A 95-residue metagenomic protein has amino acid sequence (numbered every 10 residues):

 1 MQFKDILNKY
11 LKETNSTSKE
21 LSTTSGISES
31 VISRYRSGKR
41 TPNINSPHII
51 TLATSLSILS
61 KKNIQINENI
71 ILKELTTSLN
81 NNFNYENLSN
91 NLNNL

Functional and structural regions predicted by a protein language model:
M1, N43-S46: Non-catalytic, surface-exposed connector residues within folded enzymatic/regulatory domains
M1-E20, T24, I50-A53: A short, Lys/Arg-rich alpha-helix, primarily the initiator
M1-I6, T14, E29, Y85-L92: Basic, amphipathic alpha-helix used for nucleic-acid engagement in HTH/winged-helix/SANT-Myb modules and analogous
N8, S18, S37, I66-N69: Extended interaction regions within the primary functional domain
L11, R36-R40, S60: Short amphipathic alpha-helical interaction patches enriched in hydrophobic/aromatic residues with interspersed Lys/Arg
G26-I44, K73: Recognition helix of helix-turn-helix/homeodomain-like DNA-binding domains that insert into the DNA major groove
N45-I64: DNA major-groove recognition helix of helix-turn-helix/homeodomain DNA-binding modules
I64-L95: Short, charged recognition helix plus adjacent turn of helix-turn-helix-like nucleic-acid-binding domains
